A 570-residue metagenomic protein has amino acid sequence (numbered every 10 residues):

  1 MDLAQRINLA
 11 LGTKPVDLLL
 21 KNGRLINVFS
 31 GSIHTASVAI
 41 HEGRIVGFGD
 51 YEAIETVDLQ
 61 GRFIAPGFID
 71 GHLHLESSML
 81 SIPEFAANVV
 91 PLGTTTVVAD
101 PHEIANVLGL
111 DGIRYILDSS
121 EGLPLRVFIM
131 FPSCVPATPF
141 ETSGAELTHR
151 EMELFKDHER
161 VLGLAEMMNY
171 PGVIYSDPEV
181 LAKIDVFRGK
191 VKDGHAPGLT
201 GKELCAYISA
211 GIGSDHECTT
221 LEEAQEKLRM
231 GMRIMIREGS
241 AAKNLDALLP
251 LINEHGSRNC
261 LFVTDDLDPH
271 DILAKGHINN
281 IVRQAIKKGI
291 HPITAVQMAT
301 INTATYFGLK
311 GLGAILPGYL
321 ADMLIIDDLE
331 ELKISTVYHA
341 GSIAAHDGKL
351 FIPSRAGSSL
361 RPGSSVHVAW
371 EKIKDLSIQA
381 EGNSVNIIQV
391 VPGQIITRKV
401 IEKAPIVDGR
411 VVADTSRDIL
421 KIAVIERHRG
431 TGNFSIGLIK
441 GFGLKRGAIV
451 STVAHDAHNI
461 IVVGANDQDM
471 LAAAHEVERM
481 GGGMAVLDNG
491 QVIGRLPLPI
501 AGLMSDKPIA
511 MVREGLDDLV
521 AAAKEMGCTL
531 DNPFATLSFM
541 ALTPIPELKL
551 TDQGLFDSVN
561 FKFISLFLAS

Functional and structural regions predicted by a protein language model:
M1-H41, G49, V90-L92, L273-G289 (+1 more regions): Active-site microenvironment of metallo-dependent hydrolases
L3-L9, A86-V191, H255, I493-P497: Divalent-metal coordination cores built from histidine and acidic residues
K14-N22, E42, D50-A99: Replace "His-x-His-based motif
G23, G43, G61, H72 (+9 more regions): Divalent metal-coordination and catalytic microenvironments
D70-S81, P136-H149, G213: Active-site mouth loops of central-metabolism enzymes
P101-I104, P132-S133, N169, P197-G198 (+5 more regions): Short, ordered loop/turn segments at secondary-structure junctions
L108-G112, T138-G144, Y175-E179, E203-Y207 (+10 more regions): Short acidic, glycine/serine/threonine-rich loops at helix termini
G112, E146-E166, P171-M235, A242-F262 (+1 more regions): Histidine/acidic residue-rich metal-binding segments in metalloenzymes
